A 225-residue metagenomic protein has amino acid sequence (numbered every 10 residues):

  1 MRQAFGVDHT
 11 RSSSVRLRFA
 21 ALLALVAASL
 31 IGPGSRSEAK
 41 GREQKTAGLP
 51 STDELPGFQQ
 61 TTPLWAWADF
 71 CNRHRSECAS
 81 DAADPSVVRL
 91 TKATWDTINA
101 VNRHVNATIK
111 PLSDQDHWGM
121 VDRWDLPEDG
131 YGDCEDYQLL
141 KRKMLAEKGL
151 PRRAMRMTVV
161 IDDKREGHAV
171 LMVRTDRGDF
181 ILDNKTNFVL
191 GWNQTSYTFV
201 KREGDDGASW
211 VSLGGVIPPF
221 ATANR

Functional and structural regions predicted by a protein language model:
M1-V15: N-terminal secretory signal peptides that target proteins for export/translocation
R2-Q3, S29, R75, R177: Generic secretory/membrane-interface signal
H9-R11, S29, C134: Helix-centric, low-specificity signal for extended rod-like, repetitive segments
S13-V15, P33, Q138-L139: Short alpha-helical segments used as structural interaction elements across diverse proteins
R18-A24: Sec-dependent N-terminal signal peptides
S29-R36: C-terminal segment of classical bacterial N-terminal signal peptides
R36-R225: A structural boundary/capping signal
